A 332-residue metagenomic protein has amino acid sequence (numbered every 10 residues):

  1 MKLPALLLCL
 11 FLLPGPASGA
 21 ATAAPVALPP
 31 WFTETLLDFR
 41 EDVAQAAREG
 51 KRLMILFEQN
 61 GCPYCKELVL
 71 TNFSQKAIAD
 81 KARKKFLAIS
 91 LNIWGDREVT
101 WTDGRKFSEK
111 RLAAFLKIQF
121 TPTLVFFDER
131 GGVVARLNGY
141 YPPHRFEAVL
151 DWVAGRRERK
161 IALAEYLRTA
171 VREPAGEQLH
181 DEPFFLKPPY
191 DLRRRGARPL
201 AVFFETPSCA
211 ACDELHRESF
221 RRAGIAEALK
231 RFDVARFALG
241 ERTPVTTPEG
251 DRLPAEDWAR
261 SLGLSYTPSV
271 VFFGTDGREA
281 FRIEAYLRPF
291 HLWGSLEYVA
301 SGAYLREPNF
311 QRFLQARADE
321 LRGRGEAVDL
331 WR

Functional and structural regions predicted by a protein language model:
P4-G15: Bacterial N-terminal signal peptides
G19-L53, Q59-K76, D80, K84 (+3 more regions): Proteins that catalyze or organize thiol-disulfide redox chemistry and the adjacent proteostasis machinery handling
